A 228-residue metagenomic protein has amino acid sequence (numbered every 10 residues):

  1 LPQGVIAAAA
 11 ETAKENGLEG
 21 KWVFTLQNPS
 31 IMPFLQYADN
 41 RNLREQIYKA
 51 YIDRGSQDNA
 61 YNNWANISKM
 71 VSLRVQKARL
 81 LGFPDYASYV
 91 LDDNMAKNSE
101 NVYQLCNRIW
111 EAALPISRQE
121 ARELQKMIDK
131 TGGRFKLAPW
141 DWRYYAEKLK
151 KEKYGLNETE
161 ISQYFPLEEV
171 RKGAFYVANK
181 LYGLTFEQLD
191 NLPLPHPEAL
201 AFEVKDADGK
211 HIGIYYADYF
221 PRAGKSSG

Functional and structural regions predicted by a protein language model:
L1-T25, Q36, L73, R79-G228: Active-site-proximal, well-structured secondary-structure segments within enzyme catalytic domains
Q27-P29: A conserved non-catalytic segment of reverse transcriptases and RNA-directed RNA polymerases corresponding to the late
I31-P33: C-terminal catalytic core of Y-nucleophile DNA break-rejoin enzymes
Y37-R54: Short, charge-rich amphipathic alpha-helices with coiled-coil/heptad character
E45, S72-V75: Generic structural signal for well-ordered, non-membrane alpha-helices
E45-K49, D58, M95, A146-L149: Short hydrophobic/aromatic-rich motifs at helix boundaries and adjacent loops
K49-N66: A short, flexible low-complexity segment enriched in Lys/Arg and Gly/Pro that occurs in N-terminal basic tails
N66-I67, L73: Amphipathic coiled-coil alpha-helices
